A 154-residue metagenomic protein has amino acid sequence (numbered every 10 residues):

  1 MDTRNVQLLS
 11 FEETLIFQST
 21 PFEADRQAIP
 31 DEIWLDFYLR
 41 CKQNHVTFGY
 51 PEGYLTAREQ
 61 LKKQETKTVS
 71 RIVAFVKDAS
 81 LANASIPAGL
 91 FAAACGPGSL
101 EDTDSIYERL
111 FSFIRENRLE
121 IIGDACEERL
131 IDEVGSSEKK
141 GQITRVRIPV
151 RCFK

Functional and structural regions predicted by a protein language model:
M1-K154: A solvent-exposed interaction/effector surface
